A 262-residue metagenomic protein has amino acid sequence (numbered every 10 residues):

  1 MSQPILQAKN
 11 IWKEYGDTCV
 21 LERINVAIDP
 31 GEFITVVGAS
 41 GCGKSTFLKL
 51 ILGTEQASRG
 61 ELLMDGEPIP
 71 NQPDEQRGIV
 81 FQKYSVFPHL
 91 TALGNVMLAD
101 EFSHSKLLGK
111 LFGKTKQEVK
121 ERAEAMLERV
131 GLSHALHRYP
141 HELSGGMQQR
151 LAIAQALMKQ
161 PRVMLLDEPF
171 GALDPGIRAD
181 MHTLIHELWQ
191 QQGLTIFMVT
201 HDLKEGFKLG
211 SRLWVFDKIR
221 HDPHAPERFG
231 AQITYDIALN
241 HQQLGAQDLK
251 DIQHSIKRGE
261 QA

Functional and structural regions predicted by a protein language model:
V37-A39: The feature captures the beta-strand-to-loop junction immediately N-terminal to the Walker
L52: Helix-to-loop junction immediately C-terminal to a conserved catalytic motif
G60-Q72: Conserved ABC transporter NBD signature motif
P68, M97, G109-A135, E187: Conserved ABC ATPase "signature" region
Y139-L143, M147: Conserved ABC ATPase signature
M158-R162: A short, proline-enriched helix->beta-strand linker immediately N-terminal to the Walker B motif in ABC-type P-loop
M164-D167: Catalytic Walker B motif of ABC-type/P-loop ATPase nucleotide-binding domains
I219-R258: Conserved beta-strand-loop-alpha-helix hinge in the C-terminal portion of ABC ATPase nucleotide-binding domains
